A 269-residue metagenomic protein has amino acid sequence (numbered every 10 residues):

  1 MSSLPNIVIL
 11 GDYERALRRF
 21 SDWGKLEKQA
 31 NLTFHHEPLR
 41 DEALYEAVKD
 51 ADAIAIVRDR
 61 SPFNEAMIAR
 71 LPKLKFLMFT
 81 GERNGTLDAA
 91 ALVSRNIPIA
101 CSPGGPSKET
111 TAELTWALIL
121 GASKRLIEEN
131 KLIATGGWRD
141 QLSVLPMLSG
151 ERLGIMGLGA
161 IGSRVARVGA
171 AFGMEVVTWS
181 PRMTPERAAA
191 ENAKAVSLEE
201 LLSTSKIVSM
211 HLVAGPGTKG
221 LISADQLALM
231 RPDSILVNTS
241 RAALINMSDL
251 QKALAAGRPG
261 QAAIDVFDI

Functional and structural regions predicted by a protein language model:
M1-R58, G173: N-terminal glycine-/charge-rich "phosphate-binding" loop or analogous flexible N-terminal tail
L4, L74, S149-R152, A224 (+1 more regions): Phosphate-coordination loops involved in phosphoryl transfer and adenosine-cofactor binding
I9, L153-I155: Hydrophobic Val/Ile/Leu positions in short beta-strands of Rossmann-like dinucleotide-binding domains
D12, L158-G159: Glycine-rich Rossmann-fold phosphate-binding loop(s) that bind the pyrophosphate of adenine dinucleotide cofactors
E46-K49, P62-M67, R182-I269: Rossmann-like adenosine-cofactor binding region
A53-L132, L142-L145, S149: Phosphate/diphosphate ligand-binding glycine-rich loop within oxidoreductases
F76-M78, P98-A100, R139, V177 (+3 more regions): Structural detector of well-ordered beta-strand residues that form the stable sheet scaffold of enzyme domains
G162-S163: N-terminal Rossmann-fold NAD(P) dinucleotide-binding loop
